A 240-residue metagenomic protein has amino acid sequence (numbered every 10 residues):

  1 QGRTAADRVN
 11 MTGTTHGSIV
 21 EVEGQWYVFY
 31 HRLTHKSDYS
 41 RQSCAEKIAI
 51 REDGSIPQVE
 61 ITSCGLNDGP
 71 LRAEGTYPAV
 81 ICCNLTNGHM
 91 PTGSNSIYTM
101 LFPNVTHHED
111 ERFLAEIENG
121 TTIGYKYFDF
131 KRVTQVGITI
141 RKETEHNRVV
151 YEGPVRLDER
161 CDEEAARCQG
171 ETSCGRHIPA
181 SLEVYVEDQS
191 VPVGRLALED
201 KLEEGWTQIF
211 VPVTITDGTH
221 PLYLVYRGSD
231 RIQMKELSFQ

Functional and structural regions predicted by a protein language model:
Q1-Q240: Carbohydrate-active catalytic/glycan-binding domains of CAZyme proteins, especially the secreted or lumenal ectodomains
